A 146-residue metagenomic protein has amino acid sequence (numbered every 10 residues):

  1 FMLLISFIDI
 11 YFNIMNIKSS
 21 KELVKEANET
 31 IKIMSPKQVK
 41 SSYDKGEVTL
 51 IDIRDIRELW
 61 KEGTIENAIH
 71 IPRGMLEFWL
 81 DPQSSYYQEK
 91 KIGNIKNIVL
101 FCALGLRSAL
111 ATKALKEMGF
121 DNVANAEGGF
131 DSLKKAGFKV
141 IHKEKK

Functional and structural regions predicted by a protein language model:
F1-I14: Short, Lys/Arg-enriched N-terminal segments with co-localized hydrophobic residues within the first ~10-30 amino acids
F12-V48, I56-N97, L106-K146: Rhodanese-like catalytic fold shared by cysteine-dependent sulfurtransferases and DSP/PTP-type phosphatases
I51: Active-site flanking residues adjacent to catalytic metal/cofactor-binding acidic residues
F101: Short, surface-exposed ligand- or partner-binding patches at beta-edge/loop junctions that are enriched in aromatics
